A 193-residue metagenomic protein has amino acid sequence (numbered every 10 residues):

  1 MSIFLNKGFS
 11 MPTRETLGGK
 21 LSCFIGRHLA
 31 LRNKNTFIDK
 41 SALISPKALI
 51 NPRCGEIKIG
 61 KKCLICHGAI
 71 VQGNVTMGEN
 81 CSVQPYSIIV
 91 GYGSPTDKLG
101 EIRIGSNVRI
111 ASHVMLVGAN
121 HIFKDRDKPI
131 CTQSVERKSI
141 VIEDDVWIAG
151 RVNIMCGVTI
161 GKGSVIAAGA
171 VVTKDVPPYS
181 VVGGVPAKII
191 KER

Functional and structural regions predicted by a protein language model:
M1-N35, K40-S41, N107-R109, H113-V114 (+8 more regions): Terminal amphipathic alpha-helical/low-complexity segments used for targeting or macromolecular assembly
I25-K34, P46, H67, P85: An amphipathic, basic-hydrophobic alpha-helix
A48-I59, I65-C156, V185, R193: Flexible, glycine/small-residue-enriched loop-and-beta-strand segment within the central core of proteins
K62, G169, A187: ATP/adenylate-binding site constellation spanning eukaryotic-like Ser/Thr protein kinases, ABC-transporter
M77, I160, V171: Short alpha-helical
V165-V171: A generic "structured core" feature
